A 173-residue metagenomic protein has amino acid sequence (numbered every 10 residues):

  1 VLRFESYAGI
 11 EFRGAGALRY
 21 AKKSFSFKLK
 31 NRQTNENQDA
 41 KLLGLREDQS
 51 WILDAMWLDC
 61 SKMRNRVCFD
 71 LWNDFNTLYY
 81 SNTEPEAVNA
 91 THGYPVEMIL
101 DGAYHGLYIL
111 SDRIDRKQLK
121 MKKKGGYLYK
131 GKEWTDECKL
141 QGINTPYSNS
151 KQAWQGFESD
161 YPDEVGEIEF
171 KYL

Functional and structural regions predicted by a protein language model:
V1-V67: Conserved NTP-binding catalytic cores of kinases and kinase-like/nucleotidyltransferase enzymes across multiple kinase
K23-F25, W51, Y94-V96, L107-I109: Residue-level detector of short, conserved catalytic/binding motifs and their immediate flanks
F27, W72, G102, S111: Conserved hydrophobic/aromatic pocket- or pore-lining residues that grip, position, or stack substrates in active sites
R32-T34, K41, L45-L58, N89 (+1 more regions): Internal "kinase-insert"/substrate-recognition segments embedded within catalytic cores of ATP-dependent enzymes
M63, V67-L71, Y94, Q152 (+1 more regions): Extracytoplasmic/secreted proteins, especially bacterial periplasmic and envelope-associated proteins
L71-L78: Sec-exported extracytoplasmic/periplasmic mature domains
L78-V96: Surface-exposed patches in mature extracellular/periplasmic domains of secreted proteins
